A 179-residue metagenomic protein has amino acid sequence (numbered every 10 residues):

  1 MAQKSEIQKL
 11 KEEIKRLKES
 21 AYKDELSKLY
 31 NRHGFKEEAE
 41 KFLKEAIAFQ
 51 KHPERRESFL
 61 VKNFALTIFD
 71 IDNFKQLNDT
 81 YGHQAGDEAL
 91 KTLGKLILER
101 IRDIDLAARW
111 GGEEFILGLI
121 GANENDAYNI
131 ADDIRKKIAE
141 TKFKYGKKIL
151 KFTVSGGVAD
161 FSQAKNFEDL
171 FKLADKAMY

Functional and structural regions predicted by a protein language model:
M1-L26, R32-Q50, E57, K62 (+1 more regions): Signal-transducing coiled-coil linker helices
E19-E37, F69-G82, K91: Conserved nucleotide-binding and Mg2+-coordinating catalytic segments in signaling enzymes
F35, A39, L90, G94-I97 (+2 more regions): Heptad-repeat coiled-coil signal-transmission/dimerization helices
F49, E99-I104, K136-K147, M178: Short catalytic/binding micro-motifs of nucleotide second-messenger systems
S58-V61, R109, I138-V154, L170: Catalytic core regions of nucleotide second-messenger enzymes
F74, L93, A107-W110, F115 (+1 more regions): Hydrophobic framework residues that shape the active-site pocket of cyclic nucleotide turnover catalytic cores
A89, I116-K136, D169: Short helix/loop segment flanking the catalytic signature motif in cyclic-nucleotide metabolism enzymes
Y128, D132, G146, D160-Y179: Catalytic-core segments of nucleotide cyclases and related cyclic-nucleotide turnover enzymes
